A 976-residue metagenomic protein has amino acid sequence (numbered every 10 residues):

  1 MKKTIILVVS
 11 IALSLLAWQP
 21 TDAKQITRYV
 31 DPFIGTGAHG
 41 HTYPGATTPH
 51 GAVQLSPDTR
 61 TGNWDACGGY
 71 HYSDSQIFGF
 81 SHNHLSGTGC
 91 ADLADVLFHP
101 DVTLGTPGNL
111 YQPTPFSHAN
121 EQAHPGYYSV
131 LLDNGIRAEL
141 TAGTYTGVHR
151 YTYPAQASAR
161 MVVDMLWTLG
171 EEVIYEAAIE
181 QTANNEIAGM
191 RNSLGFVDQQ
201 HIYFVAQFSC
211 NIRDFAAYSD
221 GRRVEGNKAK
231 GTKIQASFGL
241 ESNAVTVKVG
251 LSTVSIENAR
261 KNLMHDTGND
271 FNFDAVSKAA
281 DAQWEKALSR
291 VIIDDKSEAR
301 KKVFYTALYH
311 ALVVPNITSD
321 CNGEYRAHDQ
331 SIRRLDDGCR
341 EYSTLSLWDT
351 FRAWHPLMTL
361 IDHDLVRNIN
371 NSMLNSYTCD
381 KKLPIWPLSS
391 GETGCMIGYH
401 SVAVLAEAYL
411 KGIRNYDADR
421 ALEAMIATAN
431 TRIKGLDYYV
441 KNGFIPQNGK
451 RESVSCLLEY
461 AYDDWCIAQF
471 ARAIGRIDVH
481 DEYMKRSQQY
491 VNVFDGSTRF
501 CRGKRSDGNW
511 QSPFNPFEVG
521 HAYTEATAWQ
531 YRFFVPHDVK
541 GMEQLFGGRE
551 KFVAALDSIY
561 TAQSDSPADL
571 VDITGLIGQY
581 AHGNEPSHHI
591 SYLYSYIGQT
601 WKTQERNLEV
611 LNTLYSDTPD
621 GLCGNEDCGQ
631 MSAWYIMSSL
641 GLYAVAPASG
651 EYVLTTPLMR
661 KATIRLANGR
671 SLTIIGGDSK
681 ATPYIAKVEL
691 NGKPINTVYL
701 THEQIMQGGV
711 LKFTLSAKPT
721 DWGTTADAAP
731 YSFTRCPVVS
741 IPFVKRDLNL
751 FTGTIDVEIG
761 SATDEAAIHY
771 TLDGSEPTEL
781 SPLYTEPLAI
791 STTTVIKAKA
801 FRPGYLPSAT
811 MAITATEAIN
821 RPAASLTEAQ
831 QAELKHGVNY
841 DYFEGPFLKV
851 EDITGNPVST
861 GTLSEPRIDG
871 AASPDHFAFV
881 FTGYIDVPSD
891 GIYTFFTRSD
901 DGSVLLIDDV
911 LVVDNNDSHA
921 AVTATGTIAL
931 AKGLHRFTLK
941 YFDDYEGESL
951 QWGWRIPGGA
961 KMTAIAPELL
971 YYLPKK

Functional and structural regions predicted by a protein language model:
M1-K24: Bacterial Sec-dependent N-terminal signal peptides
D22-A403, Y409-L458, C466, A471-N492 (+8 more regions): Accessory carbohydrate-recognition regions in carbohydrate-active enzymes
A155-A157, K680-P683, S761-A767, R898-G902: Short proline/glycine-enriched turn/loop motifs at strand-loop junctions of beta-rich domains
A244, G708-V710, T754, S791-V795 (+2 more regions): Extracellular Ig-like/FN3 beta-sandwich strand-entry sites
F733-N839, F847, S859-A871, A878-F879 (+2 more regions): Short, compositionally stereotyped local motifs that mark structural "simplifiers"
I759-S761, I885-V887, G891-L905, F937: Aromatic-lined ligand-binding clefts that engage carbohydrates, nucleic acids, or primary amines
F896-V913, Q951-G953: Short, surface-exposed beta-strand/strand-loop-strand elements in extracellular ectodomains
T938-G947: Short beta-strand-plus-loop segments that form exposed binding edges in beta-rich domains
